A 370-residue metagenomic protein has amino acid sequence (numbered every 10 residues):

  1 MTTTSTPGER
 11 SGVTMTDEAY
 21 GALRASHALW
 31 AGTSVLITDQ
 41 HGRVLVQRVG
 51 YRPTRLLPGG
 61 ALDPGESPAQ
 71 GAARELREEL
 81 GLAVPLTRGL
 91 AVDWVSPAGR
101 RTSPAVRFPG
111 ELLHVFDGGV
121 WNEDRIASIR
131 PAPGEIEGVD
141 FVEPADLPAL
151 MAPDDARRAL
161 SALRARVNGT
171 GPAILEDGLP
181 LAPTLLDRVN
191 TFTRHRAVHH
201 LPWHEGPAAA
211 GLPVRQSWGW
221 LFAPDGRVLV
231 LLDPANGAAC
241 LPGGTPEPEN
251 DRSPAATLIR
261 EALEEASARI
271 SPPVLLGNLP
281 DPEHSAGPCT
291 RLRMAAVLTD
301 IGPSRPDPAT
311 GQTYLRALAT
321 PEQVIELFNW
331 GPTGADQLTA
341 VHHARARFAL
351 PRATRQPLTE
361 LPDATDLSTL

Functional and structural regions predicted by a protein language model:
M1-V49, A61, G65-E75, G89-L90 (+1 more regions): Hydrophobic, helix-prone linear segments
T2-L36, A173-W218: Acidic, metal-coordinating catalytic segment for phosphate/diphosphate chemistry, firing primarily on the Nudix
W30, R52, L57, V84 (+6 more regions): Short connector loops at helix/strand junctions that flank enzyme active sites, especially segments positioning acidic
A31-T33, G42, L112-H114, E137 (+5 more regions): Change "...and in nucleic-acid phosphodiester-cleaving endonucleases..." to "...and in nucleic-acid processing enzymes
D39-E78, F222-E264: Conserved Nudix-box catalytic region and its N-terminal flanking loop in Nudix hydrolases and closely related
P53-T54, P131-R188, A309-L370: Nudix hydrolase/Nudix homology domain
L62-P85, D93-D155, E247-G334: Unchanged
